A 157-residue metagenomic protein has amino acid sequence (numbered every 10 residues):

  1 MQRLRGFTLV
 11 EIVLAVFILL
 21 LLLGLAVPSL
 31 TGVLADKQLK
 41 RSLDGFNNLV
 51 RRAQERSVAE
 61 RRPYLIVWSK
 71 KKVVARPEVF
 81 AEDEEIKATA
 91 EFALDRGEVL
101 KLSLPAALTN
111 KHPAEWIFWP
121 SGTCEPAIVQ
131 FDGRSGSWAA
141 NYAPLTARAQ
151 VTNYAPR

Functional and structural regions predicted by a protein language model:
M1-L30: N-terminal single-pass transmembrane signal-anchor helix
Q2, L25-N48, E55, A59 (+2 more regions): N-terminal helix-rich module
